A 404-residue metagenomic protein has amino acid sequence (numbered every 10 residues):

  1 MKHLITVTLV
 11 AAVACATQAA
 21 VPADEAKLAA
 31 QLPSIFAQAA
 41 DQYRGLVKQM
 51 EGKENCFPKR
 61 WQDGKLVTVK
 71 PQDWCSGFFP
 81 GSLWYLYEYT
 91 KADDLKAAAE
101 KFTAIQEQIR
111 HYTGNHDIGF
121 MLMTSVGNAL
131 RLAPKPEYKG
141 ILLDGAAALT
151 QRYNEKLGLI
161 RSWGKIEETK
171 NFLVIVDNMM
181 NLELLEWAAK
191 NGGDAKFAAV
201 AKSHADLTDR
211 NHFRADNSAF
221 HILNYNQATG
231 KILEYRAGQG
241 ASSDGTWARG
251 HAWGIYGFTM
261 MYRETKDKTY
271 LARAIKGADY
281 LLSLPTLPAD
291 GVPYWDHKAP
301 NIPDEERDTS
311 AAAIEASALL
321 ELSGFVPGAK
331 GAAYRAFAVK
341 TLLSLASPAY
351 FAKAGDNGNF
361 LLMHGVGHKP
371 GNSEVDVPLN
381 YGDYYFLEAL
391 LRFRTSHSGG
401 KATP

Functional and structural regions predicted by a protein language model:
M1-L4: Positively charged n-region of N-terminal signal peptides that target proteins for export
T6-A16: Bacterial N-terminal signal peptides
V21-P404: Glycan-recognition and catalytic cores of secretory/periplasmic carbohydrate-active enzymes
